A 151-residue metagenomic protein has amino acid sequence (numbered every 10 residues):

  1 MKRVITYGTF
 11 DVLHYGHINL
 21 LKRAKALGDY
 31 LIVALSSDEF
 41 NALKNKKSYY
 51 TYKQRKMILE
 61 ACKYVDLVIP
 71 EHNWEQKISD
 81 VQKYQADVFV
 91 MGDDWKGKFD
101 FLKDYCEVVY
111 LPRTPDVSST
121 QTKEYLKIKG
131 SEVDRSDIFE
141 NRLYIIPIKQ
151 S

Functional and structural regions predicted by a protein language model:
M1-S151: Nucleotidyltransferase catalytic core that binds NTPs
